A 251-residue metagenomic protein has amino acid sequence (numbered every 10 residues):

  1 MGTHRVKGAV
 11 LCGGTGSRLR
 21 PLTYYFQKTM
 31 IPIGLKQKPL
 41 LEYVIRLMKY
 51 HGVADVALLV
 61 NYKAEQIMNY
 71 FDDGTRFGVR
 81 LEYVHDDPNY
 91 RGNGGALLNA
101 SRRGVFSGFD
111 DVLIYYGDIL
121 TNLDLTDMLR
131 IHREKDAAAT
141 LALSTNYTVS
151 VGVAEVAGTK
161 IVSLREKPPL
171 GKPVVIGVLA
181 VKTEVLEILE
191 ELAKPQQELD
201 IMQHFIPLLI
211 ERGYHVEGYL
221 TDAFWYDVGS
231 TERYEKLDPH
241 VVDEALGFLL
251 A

Functional and structural regions predicted by a protein language model:
M1-V10, R18, L35-Y115, D127 (+1 more regions): Conserved N-terminal catalytic core of the sugar/cofactor nucleotidyltransferase
T15, G117-I119: Active-site metal-binding loops of divalent metal-dependent hydrolases
Y24-T29: Short alpha-helical oligomerization interface
L41, I67, A100, D118 (+3 more regions): Residue-level signal for inorganic ion chemistry
V53, F109, D136-A137, G213-Y214: Short, high-confidence coil segments that cap the C-terminus of an alpha-helix and link into the following beta-strand
L113, L120, L129-R133, N146-T148 (+1 more regions): Catalytic-core segments of class I nucleotidyltransferases/pyrophosphorylases that form NMP-activated intermediates
K135-T145: A short, conserved acidic/glycine-rich loop-to-beta-strand motif that forms the donor nucleotide-sugar/metal
E155-K160: Short acidic-glycine loop/turn motifs at beta-strand connectors
